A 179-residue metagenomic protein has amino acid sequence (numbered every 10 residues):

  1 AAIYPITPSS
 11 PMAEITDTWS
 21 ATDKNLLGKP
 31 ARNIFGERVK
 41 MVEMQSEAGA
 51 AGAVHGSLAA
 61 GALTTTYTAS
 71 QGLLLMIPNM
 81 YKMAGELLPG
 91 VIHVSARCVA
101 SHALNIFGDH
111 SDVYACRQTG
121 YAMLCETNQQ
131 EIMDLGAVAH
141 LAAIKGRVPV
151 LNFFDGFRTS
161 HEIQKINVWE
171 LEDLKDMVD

Functional and structural regions predicted by a protein language model:
A1-A115, G120, A137, G156-F157: Thiamine diphosphate
I106-G156, V168: Conserved thiamine diphosphate
V150-D179: Conformationally flexible catalytic loops at phosphate/diphosphate-handling active centers
